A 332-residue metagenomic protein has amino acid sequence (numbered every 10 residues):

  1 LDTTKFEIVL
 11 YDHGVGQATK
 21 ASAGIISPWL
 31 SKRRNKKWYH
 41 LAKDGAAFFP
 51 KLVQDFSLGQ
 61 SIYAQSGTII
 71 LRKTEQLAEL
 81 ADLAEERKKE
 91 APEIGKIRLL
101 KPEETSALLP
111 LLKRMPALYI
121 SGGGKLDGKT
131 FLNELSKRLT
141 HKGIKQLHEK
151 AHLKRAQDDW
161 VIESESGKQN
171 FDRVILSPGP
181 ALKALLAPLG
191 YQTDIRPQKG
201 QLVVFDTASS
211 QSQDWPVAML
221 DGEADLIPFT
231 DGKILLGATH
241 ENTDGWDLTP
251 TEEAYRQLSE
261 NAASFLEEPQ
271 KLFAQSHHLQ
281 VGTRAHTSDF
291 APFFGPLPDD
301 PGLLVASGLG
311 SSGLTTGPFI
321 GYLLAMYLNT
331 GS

Functional and structural regions predicted by a protein language model:
L1-T4, H13, K20, G24-I25 (+2 more regions): Active-site substrate-recognition segment that forms the wall of the catalytic cavity or substrate channel
I25-L108: Dinucleotide-binding Rossmann-like beta1-alpha1 core, especially the glycine-rich loop that anchors the ADP
R33, G59-I70, E86, K96-K142 (+3 more regions): Helix-loop-beta segment of a Rossmann-like dinucleotide-binding subdomain
N35-D44, K73-E79, L118-K137, T249-A254 (+1 more regions): Short beta-strand to alpha-helix junction loop
K101-P102, Q146-K150, S164, H278: Short loop/edge segments at beta-strand edges and connector loops that shape dinucleotide/nucleotide cofactor-binding
G124, K145-V161: A conserved short coil-to-beta-strand element within the FAD-binding core of flavoproteins
S164-R173: Core beta-strand elements of the Rossmann-like FAD/NAD(P) dinucleotide-binding domain in flavoenzyme oxidoreductases
L297-S332: C-terminal lid/capping helical subdomain adjacent to the catalytic/cofactor pocket in oxidative enzymes
